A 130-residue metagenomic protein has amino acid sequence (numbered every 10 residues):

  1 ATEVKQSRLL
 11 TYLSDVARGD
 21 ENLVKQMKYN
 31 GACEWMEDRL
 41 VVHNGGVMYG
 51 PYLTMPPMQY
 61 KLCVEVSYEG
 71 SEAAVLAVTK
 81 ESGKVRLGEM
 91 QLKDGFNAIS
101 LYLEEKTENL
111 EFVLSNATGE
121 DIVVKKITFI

Functional and structural regions predicted by a protein language model:
E3-Q59, E65-T79, A98-S100, A117-I130: Glycan-recognition and processing domains
G83-N109: Extracellular carbohydrate recognition and processing domains and analogous Trp-centered ligand-binding platforms
L110-N116: Short, aromatic- and glycine-rich surface loops/edge beta-strands on solvent-exposed regions
